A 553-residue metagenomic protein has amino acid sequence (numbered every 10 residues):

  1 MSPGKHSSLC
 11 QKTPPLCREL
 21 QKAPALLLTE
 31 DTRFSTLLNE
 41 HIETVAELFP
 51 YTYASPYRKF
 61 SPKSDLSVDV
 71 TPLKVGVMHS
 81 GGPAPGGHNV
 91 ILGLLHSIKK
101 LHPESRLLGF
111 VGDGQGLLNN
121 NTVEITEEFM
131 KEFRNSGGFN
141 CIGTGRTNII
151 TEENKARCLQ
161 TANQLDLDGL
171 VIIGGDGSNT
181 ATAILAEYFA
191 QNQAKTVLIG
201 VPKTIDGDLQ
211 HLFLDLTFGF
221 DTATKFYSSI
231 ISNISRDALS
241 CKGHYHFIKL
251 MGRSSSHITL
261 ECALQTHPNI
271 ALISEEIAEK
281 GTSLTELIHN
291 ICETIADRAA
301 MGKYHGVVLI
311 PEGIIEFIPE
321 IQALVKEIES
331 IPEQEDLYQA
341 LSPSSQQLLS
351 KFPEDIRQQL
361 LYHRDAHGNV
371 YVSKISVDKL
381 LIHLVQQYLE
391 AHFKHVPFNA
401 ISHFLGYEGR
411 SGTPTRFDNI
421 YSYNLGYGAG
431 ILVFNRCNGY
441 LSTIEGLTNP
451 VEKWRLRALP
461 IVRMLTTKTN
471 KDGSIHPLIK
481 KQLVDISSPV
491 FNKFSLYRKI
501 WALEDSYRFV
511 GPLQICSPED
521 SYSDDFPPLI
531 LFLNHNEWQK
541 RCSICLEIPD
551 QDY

Functional and structural regions predicted by a protein language model:
M1-A23, D65-L118: N-terminal phosphate-binding or glycine-rich loops at protein starts, especially the Walker A/P-loop of NTPases
M1-L28, I321-K326, D336-Y553: C-terminal non-catalytic interaction/assembly regions of soluble proteins
K5, T147-N192: N-terminal glycine-rich phosphate/adenylate-binding segment common to multiple enzyme folds
E30-V68, L117-D168, I205, L216-D221 (+2 more regions): Glycine-rich oxoanion-binding loops at beta->alpha junctions
V70-M78, F133-G145, K203-D215, S240-G243 (+1 more regions): Gly-rich Lys/Arg/Thr-decorated short loops/hinges at beta-loop-alpha junctions or inter-strand turns that position
A84-L94, L117-L118, T151-K155, D176-I184 (+4 more regions): Short glycine/serine/threonine-rich phosphate/pyrophosphate-binding segments that cradle anionic phosphate groups
S105, I172-G174, T180-V197, L212 (+1 more regions): Accessory alpha-helical/coil subdomains and C-terminal extensions that flank or cap enzyme catalytic cores
